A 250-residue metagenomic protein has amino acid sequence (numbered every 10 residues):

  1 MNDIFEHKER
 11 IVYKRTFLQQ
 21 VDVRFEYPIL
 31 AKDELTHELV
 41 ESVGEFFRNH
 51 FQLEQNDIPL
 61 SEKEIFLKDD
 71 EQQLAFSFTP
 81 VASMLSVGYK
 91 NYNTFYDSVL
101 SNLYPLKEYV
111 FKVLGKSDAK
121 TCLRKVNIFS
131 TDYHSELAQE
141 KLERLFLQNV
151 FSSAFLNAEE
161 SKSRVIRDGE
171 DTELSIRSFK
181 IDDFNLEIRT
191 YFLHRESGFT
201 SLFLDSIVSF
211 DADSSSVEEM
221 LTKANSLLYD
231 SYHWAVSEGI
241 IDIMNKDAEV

Functional and structural regions predicted by a protein language model:
M1-Y89, S175, E249: N-terminal low-complexity, intrinsically disordered segments
E9, K120-I207: Aromatic/basic-lined ligand-recognition segments that form π-stacking hydrophobic pockets flanked by Lys/Arg to engage
Y27-A31, N91, D132-H134, V208-A212: Beta-strand elements of well-folded, non-transmembrane domains
L30-L39, T94-D97, L137-Q139, S214-L221: Short, conserved charged micro-motifs
G44, L100, Y104-K107, N225 (+2 more regions): Generic solvent-exposed, charged/amphipathic alpha-helical segments that serve as macromolecular interface scaffolds
N49-E143: Charge-rich, low-complexity N-terminal segments
Q72-T94, T190-E219: Intrinsically disordered, low-complexity regulatory segments enriched in Ser/Thr/Pro and charged residues
G198-V250: Long, compositionally biased interface segments
